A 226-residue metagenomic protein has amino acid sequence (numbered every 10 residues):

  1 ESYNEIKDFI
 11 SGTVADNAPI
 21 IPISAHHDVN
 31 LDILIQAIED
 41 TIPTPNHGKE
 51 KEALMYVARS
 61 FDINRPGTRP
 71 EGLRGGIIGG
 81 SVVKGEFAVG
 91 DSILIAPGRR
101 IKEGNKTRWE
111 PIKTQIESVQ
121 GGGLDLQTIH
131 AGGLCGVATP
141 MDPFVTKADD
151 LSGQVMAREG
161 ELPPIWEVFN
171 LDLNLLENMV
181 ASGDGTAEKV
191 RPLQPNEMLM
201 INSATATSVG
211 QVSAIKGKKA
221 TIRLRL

Functional and structural regions predicted by a protein language model:
D8-M179: Conserved catalytic-core segments of large NTP-driven translation/proteostasis enzymes
D142-L226: C-terminal effector modules of nucleic-acid-centric enzymes and ribosome-associated factors
